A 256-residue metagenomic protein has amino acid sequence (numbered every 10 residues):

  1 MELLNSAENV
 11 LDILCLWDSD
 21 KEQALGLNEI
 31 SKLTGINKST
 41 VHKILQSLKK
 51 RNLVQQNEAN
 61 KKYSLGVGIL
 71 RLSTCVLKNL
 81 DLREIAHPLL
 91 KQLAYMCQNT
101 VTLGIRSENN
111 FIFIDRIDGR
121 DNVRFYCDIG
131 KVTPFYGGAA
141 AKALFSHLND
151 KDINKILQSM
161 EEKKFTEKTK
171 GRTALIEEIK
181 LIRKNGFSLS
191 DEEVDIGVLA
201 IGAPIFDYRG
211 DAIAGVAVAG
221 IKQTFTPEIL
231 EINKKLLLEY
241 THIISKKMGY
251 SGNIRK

Functional and structural regions predicted by a protein language model:
M1-N79: N-terminal helix-turn-helix
L3-A7, L27, K62, G66 (+9 more regions): Short, structured helix-loop boundary elements
L16, L33, I85-M96, N185 (+2 more regions): Amphipathic alpha-helical regulatory segments at dimerization interfaces that relay allosteric signals between sensory
I30, V41-I44, L48, V54 (+5 more regions): Hydrophobic packing within well-folded, soluble alpha/beta domains
K61-S159: Amphipathic alpha-helical effector-binding/dimerization core of metabolite-sensing transcriptional regulators
K155-I156, L238-K256: Cysteine/selenocysteine-centered motifs that mediate thiol-based redox chemistry or coordinate metal-sulfur cofactors
K168-Y240: Extended hydrophobic
